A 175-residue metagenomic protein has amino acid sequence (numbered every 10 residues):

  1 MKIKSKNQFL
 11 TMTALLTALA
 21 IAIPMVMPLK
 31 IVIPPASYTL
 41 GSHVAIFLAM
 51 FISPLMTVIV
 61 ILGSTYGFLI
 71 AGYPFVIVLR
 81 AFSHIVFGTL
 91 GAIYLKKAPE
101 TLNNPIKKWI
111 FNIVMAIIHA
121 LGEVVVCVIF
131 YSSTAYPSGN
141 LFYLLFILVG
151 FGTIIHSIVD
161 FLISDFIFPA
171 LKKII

Functional and structural regions predicted by a protein language model:
M1-I175: Loop-helix junctions at membrane interfaces
